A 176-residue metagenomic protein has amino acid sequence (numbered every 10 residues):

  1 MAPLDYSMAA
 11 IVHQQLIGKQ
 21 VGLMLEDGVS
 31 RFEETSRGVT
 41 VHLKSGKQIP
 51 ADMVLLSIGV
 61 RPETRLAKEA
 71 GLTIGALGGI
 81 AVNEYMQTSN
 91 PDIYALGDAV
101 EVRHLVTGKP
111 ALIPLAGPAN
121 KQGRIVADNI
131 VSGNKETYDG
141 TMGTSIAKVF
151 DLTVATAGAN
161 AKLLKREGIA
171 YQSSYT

Functional and structural regions predicted by a protein language model:
M1-L4: Beta1-alpha1 glycine-rich phosphate/pyrophosphate-binding loop at the start of Rossmann-like nucleotide-binding domains
Y6-D27, A159: N-terminal glycine-rich dinucleotide-binding loop that anchors FAD/FMN and/or NAD(P) in oxidoreductases
G22-M24, Y94, Q172-S174: General small-molecule cofactor/ligand-binding pocket signal
L25-R37: A conserved short coil-to-beta-strand element within the FAD-binding core of flavoproteins
E26, L77, S174-T176: Conserved beta-strand termini and adjacent loop/short-helix elements that scaffold enzyme active sites in alpha/beta
T40-H42, K47-D128: FAD-site-proximal beta/loop scaffold in flavoenzymes
A99-T176: Mid-to-C-terminal Rossmann-like scaffold of FAD/NAD(P)H-dependent oxidoreductases
